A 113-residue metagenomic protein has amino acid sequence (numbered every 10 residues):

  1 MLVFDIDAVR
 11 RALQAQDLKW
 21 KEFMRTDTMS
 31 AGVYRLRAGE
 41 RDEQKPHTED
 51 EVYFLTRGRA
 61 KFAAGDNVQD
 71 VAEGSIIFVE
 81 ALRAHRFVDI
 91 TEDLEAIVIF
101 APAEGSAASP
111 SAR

Functional and structural regions predicted by a protein language model:
M1-V33, E43, S109-R113: A short, N-terminal "cap"/entry segment at the start of jelly-roll beta-barrel domains of the cupin/DSBH fold
D27, A63-N67, I90: Short strand-coil-strand connectors
T28, A38-E49: Short beta-strand/loop turn elements enriched in aromatics
R35-L36, H47-F62: Short, conserved beta-strand element in jelly-roll/cupin
V52, R59-K61, V68, A84 (+1 more regions): Structural motif
D66-A81: Short acidic-glycine-tyrosine-enriched beta hairpin
A81-S106: Ligand-binding loop in jelly-roll beta-barrel domains
